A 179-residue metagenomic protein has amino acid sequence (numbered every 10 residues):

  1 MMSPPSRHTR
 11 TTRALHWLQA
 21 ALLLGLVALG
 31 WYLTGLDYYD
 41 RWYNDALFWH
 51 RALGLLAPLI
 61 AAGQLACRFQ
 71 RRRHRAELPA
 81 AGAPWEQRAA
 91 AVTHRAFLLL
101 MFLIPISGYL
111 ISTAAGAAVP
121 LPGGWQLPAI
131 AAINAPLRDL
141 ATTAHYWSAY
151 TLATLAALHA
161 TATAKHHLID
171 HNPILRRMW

Functional and structural regions predicted by a protein language model:
M1-W179: Membrane-embedded alpha-helical bundles that constitute the cytochrome b-like, heme-associated redox core of multi-pass
